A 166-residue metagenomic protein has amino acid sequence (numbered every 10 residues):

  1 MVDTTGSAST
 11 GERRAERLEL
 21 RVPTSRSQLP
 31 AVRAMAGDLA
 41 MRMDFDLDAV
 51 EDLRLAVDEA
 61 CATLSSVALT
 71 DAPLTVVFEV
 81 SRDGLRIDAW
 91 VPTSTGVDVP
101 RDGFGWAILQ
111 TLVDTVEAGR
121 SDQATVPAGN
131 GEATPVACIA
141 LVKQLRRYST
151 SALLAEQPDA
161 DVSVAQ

Functional and structural regions predicted by a protein language model:
M1-E19, T63-Q166: Conserved beta-strand-loop-beta-strand hairpin that lines the nucleotide-binding pocket of ATP/GTP-utilizing enzymes
E12-F45: Helix-loop-beta hinge of the Bergerat
R26, L47, E51, D98-G103: Ordered, soluble secondary-structure elements with a strong preference for glycine-centered loop motifs and nearby
D46-D71: Conserved ATP-binding N-box helix of the HATPase_c
